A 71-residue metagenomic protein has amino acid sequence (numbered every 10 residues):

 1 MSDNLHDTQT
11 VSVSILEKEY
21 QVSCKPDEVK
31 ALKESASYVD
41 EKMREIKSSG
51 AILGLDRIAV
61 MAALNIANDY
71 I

Functional and structural regions predicted by a protein language model:
M1-D27, E34: A positional/architectural concept
E19-Q21, D27-E34, D40-M61: Amphipathic, hydrophobic secondary-structure cores in small proteins
A63-I71: Long, leucine- and charge-enriched amphipathic alpha-helices that form heptad-repeat coiled-coil/leucine-zipper-like
